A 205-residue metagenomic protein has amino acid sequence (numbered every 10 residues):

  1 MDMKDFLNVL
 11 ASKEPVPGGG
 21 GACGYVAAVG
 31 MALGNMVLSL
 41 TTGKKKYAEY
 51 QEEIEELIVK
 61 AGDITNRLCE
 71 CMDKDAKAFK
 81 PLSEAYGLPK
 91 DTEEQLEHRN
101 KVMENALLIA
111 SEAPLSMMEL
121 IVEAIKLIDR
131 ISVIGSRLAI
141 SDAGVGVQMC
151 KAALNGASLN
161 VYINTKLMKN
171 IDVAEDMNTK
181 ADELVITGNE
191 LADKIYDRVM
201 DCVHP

Functional and structural regions predicted by a protein language model:
M1-V16: Short, hydrophobic/aliphatic alpha-helical segments
F6, V29-M36, A78, M117-L127 (+3 more regions): Amphipathic, well-ordered alpha-helical segments in soluble domains
S12-L33, A139-A157: Conserved phosphate/anionic-ligand binding catalytic regions in large, soluble enzymes, centered on
Y25-V29, L57, I64-C71, A106 (+7 more regions): Amphipathic alpha-helix face/heptad-repeat signature
L33-E53: Phosphate-handling active-site elements
K46-E84, L184, L191: A structural-propensity feature for long, helix-poor, extended segments
D75, F79-Q148, A152, N164: Amphipathic alpha-helical interface segments
A124-L127, A139-R198: Preference for long, well-ordered alpha-helical segments
